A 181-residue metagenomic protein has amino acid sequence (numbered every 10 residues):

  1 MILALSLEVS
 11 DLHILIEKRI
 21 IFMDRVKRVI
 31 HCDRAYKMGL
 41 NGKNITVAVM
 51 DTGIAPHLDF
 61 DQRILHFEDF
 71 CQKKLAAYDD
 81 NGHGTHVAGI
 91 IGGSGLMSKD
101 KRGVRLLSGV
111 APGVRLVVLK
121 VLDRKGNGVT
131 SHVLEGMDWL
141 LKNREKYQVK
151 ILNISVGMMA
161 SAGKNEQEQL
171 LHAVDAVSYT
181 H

Functional and structural regions predicted by a protein language model:
M1-T46, L58-Q62, E168: Protease zymogen maturation seam
R34, W139, A176-V177: Alpha-helical scaffold elements within enzyme catalytic domains, especially in hydrolases
Y36-V47, I54-H66, L75-S131, Y147-K150: Subtilisin-like serine protease catalytic core
F70-K73, L122-K125, G157-S161: A short, flexible beta-alpha/helix-coil linker loop
S131-K142: Amphipathic, non-transmembrane alpha-helical secondary structure
L141-N165: Short acidic, glycine-rich surface-loop motifs adjacent to enzyme active sites
E166-H172: Charged helix-capping and loop-helix junction motifs
T180-H181: Conserved small/polar residues in nucleotide/adenosyl-binding loops
